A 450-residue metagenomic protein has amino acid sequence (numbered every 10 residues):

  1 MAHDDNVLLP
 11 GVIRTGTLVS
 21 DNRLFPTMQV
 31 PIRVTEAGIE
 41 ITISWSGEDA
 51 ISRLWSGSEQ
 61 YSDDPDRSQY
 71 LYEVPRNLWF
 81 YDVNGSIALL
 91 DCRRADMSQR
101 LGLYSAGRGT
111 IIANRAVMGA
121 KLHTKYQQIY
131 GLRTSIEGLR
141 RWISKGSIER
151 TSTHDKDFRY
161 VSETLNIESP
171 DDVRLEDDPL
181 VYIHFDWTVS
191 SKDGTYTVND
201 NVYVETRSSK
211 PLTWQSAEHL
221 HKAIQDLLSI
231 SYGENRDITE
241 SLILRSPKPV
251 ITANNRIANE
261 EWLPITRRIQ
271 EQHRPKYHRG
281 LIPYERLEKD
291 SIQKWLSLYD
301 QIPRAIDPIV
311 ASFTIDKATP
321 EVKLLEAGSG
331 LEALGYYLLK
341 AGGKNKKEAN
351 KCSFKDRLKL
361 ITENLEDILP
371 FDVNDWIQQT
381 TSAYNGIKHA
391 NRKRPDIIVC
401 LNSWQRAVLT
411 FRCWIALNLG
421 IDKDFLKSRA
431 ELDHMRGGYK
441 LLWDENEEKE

Functional and structural regions predicted by a protein language model:
M1-L227, S231, L432: Long, contiguous, compositionally biased segments that the model treats as domain-scale units
R207-R236, Y277-I292, L296, A407: Ampiphathic alpha-helical segments that act as solvent-exposed interaction surfaces
S216, L242-R245, E271: Juxtacatalytic substrate-recognition/specificity segment
Y232-I251: Nucleic-acid nuclease catalytic cores
K248-P249, N255-E450: Amphipathic, oligomerization/interface secondary-structure segments
